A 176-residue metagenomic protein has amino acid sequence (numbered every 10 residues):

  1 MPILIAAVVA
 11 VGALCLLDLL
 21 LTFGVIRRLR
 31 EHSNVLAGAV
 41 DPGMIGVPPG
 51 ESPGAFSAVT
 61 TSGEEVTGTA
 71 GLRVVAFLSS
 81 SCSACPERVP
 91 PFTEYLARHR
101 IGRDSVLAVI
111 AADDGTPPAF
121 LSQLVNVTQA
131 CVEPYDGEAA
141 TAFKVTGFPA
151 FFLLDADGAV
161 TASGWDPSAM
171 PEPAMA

Functional and structural regions predicted by a protein language model:
M1-V47: Long, leucine- and charge-enriched amphipathic alpha-helices that form heptad-repeat coiled-coil/leucine-zipper-like
N34-V66: N-terminal "domain-start" segment that seeds a small globular fold
V66-F92, A108-V109: Short active-site neighborhood of thiol/selenol oxidoreductases, capturing the structured segment around
F77-S80, V109-D114, P134, A156: Structural motif
P91-V125, G137: Structural microenvironment flanking redox-active thiols in thiol-disulfide oxidoreductases
S122-A150: Short, internal strand/loop/helix patches that form the active-site neighborhood or redox-interaction surface
T146-G147, F152-A176: Non-catalytic, surface beta->alpha helical segment in thiol-disulfide oxidoreductase systems
